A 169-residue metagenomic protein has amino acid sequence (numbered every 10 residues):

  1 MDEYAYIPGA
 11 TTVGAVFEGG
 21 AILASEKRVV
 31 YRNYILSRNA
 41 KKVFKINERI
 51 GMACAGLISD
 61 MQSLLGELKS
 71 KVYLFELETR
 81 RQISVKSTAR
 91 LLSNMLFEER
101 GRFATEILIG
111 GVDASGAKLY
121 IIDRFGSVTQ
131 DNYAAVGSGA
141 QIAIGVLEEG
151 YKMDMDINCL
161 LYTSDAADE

Functional and structural regions predicted by a protein language model:
M1-F103, T129, A134-L161: Conserved short S/T/G-enriched processing/targeting/catalytic segments and their helical context
R100-T105, A114-A117: Short gly/pro-enriched beta-turn/loop segments at secondary-structure junctions
G111-A134: A mid-sequence, solvent-exposed acidic-amphipathic segment
Y162-E169: Conserved small/polar residues in nucleotide/adenosyl-binding loops
